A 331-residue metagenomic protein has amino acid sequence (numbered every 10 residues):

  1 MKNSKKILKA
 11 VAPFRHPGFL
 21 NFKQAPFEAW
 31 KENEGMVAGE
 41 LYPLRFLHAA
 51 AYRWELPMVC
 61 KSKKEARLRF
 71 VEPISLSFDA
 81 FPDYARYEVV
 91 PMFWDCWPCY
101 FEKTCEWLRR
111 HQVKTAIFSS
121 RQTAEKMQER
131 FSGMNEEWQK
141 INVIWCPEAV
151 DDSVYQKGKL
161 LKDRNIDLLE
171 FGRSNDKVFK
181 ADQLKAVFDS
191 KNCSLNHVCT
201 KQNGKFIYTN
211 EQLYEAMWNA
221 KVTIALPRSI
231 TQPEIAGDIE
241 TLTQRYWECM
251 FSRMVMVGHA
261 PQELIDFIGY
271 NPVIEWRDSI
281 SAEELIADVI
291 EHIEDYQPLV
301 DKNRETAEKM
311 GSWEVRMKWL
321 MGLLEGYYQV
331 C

Functional and structural regions predicted by a protein language model:
M1-A116, R121-Q122, K126-M127, G133 (+3 more regions): N-terminal pre-catalytic "stem/leader" segment of glycosyltransferase-like enzymes
L8, V90, A116-I117, I144 (+3 more regions): Hydrophobic/aromatic beta-strand patches that form the interior of the parallel beta-sheet core in alpha/beta enzyme
P13-H16, I74-S77, W94-C99, Q122-A124 (+6 more regions): Short, solvent-exposed loop/turn segments at secondary-structure junctions
L20, A149-N219: Conserved catalytic-core segment of nucleotide-activated headgroup transferases in glycan assembly
N21-W30, E34-G35, L41, R45 (+3 more regions): Catalytic binding pocket for nucleotide-activated donors in carbohydrate/polymer assembly enzymes
E32-M36, R86-V89, V113-K114, G133-C146 (+2 more regions): Active-site regions of enzymes building and remodeling cell-envelope glycoconjugates
P43-A51, V90-R110, T115-Q122, K126-R130 (+6 more regions): Lumenal/extracellular "mature" regions of secretory-pathway glycan-modifying transferases
E72-P73, Q112-S174: Conserved active-site segments centered on acidic
